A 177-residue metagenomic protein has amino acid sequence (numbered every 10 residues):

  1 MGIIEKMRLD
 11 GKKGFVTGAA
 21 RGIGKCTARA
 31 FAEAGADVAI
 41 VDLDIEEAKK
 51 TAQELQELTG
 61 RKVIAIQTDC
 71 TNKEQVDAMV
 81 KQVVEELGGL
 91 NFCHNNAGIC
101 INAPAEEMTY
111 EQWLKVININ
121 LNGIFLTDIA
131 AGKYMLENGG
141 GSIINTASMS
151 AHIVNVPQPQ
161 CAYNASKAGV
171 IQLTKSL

Functional and structural regions predicted by a protein language model:
L9-V38: Canonical Rossmann dinucleotide-binding motif of NAD(H)/NADP(H)-dependent dehydrogenases/reductases, specifically
A36-K50: Conserved glycine-rich Rossmann-like NAD(P)H-binding loop of the short-chain dehydrogenase/reductase
I45-E46, Q67-A78, Y110: The beta1-alpha1 cofactor-binding region of Rossmann-like NAD(H)/NADP(H)-dependent oxidoreductases
N96-I101: Conserved NAD(P)H cofactor-binding loop of Rossmann-fold oxidoreductase domains
P104-A105, Q112-I117: Substrate-binding pocket helix/loop in short-chain dehydrogenase/reductase
D128, S166, T174: Active-site helix of classical SDR
S148: Residue(s) in the substrate-gating loop at a strand-loop-helix junction that position the organic substrate next
